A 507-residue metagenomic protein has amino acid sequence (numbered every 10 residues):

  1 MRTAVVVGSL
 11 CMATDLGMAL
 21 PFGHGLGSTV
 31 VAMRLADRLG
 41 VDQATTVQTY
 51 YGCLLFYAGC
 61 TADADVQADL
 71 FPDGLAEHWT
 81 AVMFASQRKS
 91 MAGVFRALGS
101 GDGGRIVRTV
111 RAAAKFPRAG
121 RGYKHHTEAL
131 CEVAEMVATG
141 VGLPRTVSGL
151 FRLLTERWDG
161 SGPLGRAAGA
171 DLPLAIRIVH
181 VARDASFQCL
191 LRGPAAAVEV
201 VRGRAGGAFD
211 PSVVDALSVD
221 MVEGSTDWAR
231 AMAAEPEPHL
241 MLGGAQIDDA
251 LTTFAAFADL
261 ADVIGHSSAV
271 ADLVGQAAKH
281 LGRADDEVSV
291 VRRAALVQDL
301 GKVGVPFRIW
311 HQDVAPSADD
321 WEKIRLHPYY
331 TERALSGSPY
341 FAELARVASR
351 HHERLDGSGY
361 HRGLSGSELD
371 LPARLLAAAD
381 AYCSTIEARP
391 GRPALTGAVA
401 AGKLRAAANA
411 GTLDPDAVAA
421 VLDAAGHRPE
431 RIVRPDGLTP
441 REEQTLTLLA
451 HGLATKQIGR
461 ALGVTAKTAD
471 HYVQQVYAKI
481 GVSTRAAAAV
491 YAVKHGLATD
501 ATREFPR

Functional and structural regions predicted by a protein language model:
M1-G437, E443, T499: Histidine- and acidic-residue-rich, metal-dependent catalytic cores
F56, Q298, H471-A478, V490: Base-recognition residues in the alpha-helical recognition helix of bacterial helix-turn-helix
V179, L376, L446-A450, Y477 (+1 more regions): Hydrophobic residues on short alpha-helical segments
A216, D272, A420, L448 (+2 more regions): A ubiquitous, low-specificity "background" feature that marks scattered single residues across proteins without
S336, A478-V493: Short, Lys/Arg-enriched C-terminal cap helix and immediately downstream tail that follows
R431-Q474, K479, K494-H495, T499-D500 (+1 more regions): Helix-turn-helix DNA-binding segment
